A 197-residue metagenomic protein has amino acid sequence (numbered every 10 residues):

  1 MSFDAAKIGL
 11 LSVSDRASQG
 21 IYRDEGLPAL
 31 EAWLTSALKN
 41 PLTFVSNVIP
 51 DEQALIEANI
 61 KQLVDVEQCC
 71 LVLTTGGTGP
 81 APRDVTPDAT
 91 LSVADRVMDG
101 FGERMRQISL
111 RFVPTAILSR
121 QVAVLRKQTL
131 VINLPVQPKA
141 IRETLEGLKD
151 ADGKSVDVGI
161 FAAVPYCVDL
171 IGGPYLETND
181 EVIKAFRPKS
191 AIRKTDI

Functional and structural regions predicted by a protein language model:
M1-I197: Non-catalytic beta/alpha edge segments that cap or flank active sites
